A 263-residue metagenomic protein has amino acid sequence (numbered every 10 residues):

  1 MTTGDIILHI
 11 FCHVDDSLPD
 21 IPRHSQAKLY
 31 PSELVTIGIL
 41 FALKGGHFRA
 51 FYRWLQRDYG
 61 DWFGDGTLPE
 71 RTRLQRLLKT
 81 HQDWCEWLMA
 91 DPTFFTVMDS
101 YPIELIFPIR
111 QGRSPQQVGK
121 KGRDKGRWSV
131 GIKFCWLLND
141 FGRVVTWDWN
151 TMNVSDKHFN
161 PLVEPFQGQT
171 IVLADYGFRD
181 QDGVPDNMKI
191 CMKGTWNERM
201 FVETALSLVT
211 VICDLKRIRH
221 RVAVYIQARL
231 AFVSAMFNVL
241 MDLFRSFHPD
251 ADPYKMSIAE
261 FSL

Functional and structural regions predicted by a protein language model:
M1-L263: Short alpha-helical elements
